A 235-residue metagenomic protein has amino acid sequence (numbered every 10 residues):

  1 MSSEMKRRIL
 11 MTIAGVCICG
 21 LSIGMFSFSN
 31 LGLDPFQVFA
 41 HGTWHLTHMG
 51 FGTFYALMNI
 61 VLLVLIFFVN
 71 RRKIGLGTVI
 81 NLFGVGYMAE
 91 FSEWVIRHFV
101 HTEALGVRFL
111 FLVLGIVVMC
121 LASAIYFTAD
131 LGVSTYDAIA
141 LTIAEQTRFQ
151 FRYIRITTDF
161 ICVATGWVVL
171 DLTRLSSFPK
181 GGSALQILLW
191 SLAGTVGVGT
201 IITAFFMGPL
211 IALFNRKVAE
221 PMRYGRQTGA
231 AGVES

Functional and structural regions predicted by a protein language model:
M1-S235: Core subunits and conserved enzymes of cellular information-processing and envelope-translocation systems across
